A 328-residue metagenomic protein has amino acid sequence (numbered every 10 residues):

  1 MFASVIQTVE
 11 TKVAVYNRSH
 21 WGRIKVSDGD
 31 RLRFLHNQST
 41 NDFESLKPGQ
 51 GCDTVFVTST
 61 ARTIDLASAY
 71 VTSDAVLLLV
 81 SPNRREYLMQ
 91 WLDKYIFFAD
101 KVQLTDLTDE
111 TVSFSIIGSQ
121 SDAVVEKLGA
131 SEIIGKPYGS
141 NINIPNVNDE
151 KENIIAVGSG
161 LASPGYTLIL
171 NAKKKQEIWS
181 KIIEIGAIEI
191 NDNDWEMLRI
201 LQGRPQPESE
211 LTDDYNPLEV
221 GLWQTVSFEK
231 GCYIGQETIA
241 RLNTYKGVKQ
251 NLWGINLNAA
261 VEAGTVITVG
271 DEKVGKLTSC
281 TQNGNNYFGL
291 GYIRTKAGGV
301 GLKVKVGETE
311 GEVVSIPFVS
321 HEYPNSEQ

Functional and structural regions predicted by a protein language model:
M1-D65, Y70-V71: Acidic, proline/glycine-enriched N-terminal capping motif
S4-T11, T54-L66, I96-D100, P145-A156 (+1 more regions): Short amphipathic beta-strand starts and helix->beta connectors
A14-R18, R23, S68-P205: Acidic, low-complexity central loop/insert segments
D28, L78, I116-G118, L168 (+4 more regions): Residue-level signal for inorganic ion chemistry
S39-E44, L92-F97, A130, I182-A187 (+3 more regions): Short, solvent-exposed amphipathic alpha-helical segments in soluble enzyme and RNA/protein-processing domains
F56, G135-N146, A260-E272: Short amphipathic alpha-helix segments
T60, V220-V226, Y233-Q236, A240-Q328: Glycine-rich, small/acidic residue-mixed loop/short-helix segments
T167-W253: Anionic-ligand-binding alpha/beta catalytic cores of soluble enzymes and soluble regulatory domains that recognize
